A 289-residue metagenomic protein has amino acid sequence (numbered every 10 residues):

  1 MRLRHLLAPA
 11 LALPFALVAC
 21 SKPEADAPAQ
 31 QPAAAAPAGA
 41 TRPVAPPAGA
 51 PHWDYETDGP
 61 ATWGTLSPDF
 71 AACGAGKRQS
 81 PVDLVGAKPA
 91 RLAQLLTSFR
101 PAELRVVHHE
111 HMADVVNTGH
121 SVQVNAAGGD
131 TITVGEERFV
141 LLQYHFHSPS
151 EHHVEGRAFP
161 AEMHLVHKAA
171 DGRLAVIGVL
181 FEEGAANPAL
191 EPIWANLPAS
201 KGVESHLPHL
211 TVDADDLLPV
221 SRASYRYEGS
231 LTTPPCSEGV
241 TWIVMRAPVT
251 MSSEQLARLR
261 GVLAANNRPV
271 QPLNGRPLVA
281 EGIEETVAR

Functional and structural regions predicted by a protein language model:
R2-H5, C20-R289: Alpha-carbonic anhydrase
A8-A16: Bacterial N-terminal signal peptides
